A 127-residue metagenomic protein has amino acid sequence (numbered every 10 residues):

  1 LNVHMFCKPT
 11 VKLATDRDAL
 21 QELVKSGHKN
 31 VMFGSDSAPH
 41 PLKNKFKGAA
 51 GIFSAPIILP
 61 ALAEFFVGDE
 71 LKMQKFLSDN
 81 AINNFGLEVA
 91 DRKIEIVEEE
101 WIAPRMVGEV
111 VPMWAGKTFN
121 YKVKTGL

Functional and structural regions predicted by a protein language model:
L1-E70: Active-site-adjacent C-terminal substructures of enzyme catalytic domains
L59-L127: Mid-to-C-terminal alpha-helical segments outside catalytic/metal-binding sites
